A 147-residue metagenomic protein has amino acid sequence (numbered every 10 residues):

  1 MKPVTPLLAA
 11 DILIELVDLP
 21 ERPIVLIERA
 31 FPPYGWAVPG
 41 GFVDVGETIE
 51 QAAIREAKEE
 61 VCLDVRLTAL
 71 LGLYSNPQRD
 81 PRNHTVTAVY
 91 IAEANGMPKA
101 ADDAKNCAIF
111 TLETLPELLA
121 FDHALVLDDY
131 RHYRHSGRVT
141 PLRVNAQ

Functional and structural regions predicted by a protein language model:
M1-I24, P39, I91: Conserved N-terminal beta-strand and adjoining loop/helix that marks the start of the Nudix/MutT-like hydrolase domain
V4-P6, Y34, R82-V86: Residue-level preference for beta-strand/loop junctions
A10, G41, R55, T68 (+1 more regions): Structural detector for helix-capping/boundary residues
I14-L16, E28, A94, T111: Residue-level signal for short segments within beta-strands and strand-turn junctions of well-structured beta-sheet
P20-E60: Conserved Nudix-box catalytic region and its N-terminal flanking loop in Nudix hydrolases and closely related
C62-M97: Active-site segment of metal-dependent pyrophosphate-handling enzymes, primarily the Nudix hydrolase catalytic core
V89-I91, K99-R134: NUDIX/MutT-family hydrolases
H132-Q147: Acidic/histidine-enriched, glycine/proline-rich intrinsically disordered or flexible terminal extensions
